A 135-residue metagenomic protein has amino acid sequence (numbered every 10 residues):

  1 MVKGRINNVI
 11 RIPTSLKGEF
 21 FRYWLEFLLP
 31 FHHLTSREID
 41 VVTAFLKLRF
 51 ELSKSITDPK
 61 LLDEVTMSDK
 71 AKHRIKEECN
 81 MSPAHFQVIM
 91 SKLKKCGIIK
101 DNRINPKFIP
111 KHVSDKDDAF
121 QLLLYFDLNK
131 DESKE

Functional and structural regions predicted by a protein language model:
M1-H33: Positively charged, structured surface patches that bind polyanionic biopolymers
M1-N7, P110, S114-A119: Eukaryotic partner-binding/assembly regions in large regulatory complexes
I10-T14, S68, H112-D115: Intrinsic-disorder-associated interaction segments
F27-L28, L48, E78: Alpha-helix C-capping/helix-to-loop hinge sites
H33-L34, M81: Alpha-helical hairpin
L34-K70: Short helix->loop/beta-hairpin flanking segments within DNA-binding domains
S55-F108: Winged helix-turn-helix DNA-binding recognition segment
V113-E135: Short, amphipathic alpha-helical interaction segments positioned at domain boundaries
